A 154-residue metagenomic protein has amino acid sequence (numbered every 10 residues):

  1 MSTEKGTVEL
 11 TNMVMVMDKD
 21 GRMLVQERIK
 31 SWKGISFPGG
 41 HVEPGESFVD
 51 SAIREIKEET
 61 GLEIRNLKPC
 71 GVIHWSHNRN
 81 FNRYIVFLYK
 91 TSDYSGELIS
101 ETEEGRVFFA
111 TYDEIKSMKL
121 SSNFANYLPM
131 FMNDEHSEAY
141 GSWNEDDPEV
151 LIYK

Functional and structural regions predicted by a protein language model:
M1-M23, P38: Conserved N-terminal beta-strand and adjoining loop/helix that marks the start of the Nudix/MutT-like hydrolase domain
L10-N12, G21, I85-F87, G105 (+1 more regions): Change "...and in nucleic-acid phosphodiester-cleaving endonucleases..." to "...and in nucleic-acid processing enzymes
S31-W32: A short acidic/small-residue loop/turn micro-motif
V42-R65, W75-Y127, L151-K154: Unchanged
M130-K154: Charged phosphate-binding loop/patch that engages nucleotide di/tri-phosphates or the phosphate backbone of nucleic
